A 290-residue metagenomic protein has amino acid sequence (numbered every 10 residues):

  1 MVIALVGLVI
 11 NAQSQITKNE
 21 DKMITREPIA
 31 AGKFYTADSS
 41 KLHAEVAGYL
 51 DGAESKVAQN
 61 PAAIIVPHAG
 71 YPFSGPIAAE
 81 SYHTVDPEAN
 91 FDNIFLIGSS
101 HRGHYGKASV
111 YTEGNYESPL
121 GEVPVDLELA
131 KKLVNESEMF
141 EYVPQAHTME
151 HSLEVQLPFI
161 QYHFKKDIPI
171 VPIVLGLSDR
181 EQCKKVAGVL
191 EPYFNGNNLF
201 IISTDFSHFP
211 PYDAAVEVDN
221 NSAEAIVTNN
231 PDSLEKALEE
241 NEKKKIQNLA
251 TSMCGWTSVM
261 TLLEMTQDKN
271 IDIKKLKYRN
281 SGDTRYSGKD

Functional and structural regions predicted by a protein language model:
M1-L8: Bacterial N-terminal signal peptides
I10-A12: Classical Sec-dependent N-terminal signal peptides that target proteins to the secretory pathway
Q15-E264, D268, S281-R285: Active-site histidine-anchored catalytic micro-motif
I273-D290: Long, Lys/Arg- and hydrophobic-enriched amphipathic alpha-helices
